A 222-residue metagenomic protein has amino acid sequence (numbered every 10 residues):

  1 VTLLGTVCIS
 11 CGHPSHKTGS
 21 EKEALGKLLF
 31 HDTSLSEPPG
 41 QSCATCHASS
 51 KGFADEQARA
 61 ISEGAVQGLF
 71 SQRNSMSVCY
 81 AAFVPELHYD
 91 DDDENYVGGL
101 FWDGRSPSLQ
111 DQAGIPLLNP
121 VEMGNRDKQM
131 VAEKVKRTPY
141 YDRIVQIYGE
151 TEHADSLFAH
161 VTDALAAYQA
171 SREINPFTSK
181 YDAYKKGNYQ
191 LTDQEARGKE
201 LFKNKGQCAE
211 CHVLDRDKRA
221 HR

Functional and structural regions predicted by a protein language model:
V1-V7: Bacterial N-terminal signal peptides
C11-R222: Periplasmic c-type cytochrome electron-transfer domains
